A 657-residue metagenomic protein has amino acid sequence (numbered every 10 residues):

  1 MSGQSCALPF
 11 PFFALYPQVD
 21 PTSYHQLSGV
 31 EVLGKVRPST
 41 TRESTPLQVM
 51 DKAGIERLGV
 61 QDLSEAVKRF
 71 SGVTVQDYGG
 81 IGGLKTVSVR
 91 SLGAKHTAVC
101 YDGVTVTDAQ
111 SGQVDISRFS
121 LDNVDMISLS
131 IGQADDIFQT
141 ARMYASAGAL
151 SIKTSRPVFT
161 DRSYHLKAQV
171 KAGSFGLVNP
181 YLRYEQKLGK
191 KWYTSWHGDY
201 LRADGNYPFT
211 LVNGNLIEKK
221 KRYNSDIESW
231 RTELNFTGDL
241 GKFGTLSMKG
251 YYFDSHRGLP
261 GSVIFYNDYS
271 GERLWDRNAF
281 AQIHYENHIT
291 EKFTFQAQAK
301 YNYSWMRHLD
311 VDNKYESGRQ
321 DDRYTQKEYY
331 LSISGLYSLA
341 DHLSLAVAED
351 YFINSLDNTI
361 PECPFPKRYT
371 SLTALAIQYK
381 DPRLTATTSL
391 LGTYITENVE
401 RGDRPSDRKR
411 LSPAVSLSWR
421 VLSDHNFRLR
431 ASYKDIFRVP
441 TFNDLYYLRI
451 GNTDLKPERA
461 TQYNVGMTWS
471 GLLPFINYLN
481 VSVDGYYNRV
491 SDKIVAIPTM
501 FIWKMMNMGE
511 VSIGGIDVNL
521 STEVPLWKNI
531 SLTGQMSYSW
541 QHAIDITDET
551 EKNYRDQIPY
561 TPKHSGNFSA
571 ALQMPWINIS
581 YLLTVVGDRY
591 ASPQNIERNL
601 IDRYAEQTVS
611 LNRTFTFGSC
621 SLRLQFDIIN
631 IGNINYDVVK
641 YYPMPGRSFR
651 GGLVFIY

Functional and structural regions predicted by a protein language model:
Q18-E56, S64, I131: Short, acidic, small-residue-rich periplasmic hinge/interaction motif at the N-terminus of Gram-negative outer-membrane
L63-A66, K85-S88, C100, D115-S120 (+2 more regions): N-terminal periplasmic accessory domains that precede and gate Gram-negative outer-membrane beta-barrel machines
S64, K68-T105: Extracytoplasmic beta-strand/coil segments of soluble accessory domains associated with Gram-negative outer-membrane
T105-Q133: Short acidic/polar hinge/loop motifs at secondary-structure boundaries that mediate gating or recognition
A203-F209, K219-R231, T237-F295, Y301-K327 (+1 more regions): Flexible loop and strand-edge segments within Gram-negative outer membrane beta-barrel domains
K292-D310, L422, L429-S432, E458-G514 (+1 more regions): Membrane-embedded beta-barrel scaffold of Gram-negative outer-membrane proteins
A340-D350, N354, N358-N488, S569: Structural signature of Gram-negative outer-membrane beta-barrels, strongest in the C-terminal barrel of TonB-dependent
D341, A346, R383, V481-R489 (+3 more regions): Gram-negative outer-membrane beta-barrel transporters
